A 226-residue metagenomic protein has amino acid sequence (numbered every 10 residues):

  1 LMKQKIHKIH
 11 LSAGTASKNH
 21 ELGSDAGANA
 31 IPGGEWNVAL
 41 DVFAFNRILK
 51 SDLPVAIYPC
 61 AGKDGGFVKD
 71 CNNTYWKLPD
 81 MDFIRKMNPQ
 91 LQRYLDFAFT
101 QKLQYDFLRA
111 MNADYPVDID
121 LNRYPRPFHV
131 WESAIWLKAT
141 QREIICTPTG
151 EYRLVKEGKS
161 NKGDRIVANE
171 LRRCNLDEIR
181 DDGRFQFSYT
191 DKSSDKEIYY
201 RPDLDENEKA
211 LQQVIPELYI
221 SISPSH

Functional and structural regions predicted by a protein language model:
L1-D64, D70: Active-site histidine-anchored catalytic micro-motif
W36-A39, V55-H226: Conformational coupling and interaction surfaces
